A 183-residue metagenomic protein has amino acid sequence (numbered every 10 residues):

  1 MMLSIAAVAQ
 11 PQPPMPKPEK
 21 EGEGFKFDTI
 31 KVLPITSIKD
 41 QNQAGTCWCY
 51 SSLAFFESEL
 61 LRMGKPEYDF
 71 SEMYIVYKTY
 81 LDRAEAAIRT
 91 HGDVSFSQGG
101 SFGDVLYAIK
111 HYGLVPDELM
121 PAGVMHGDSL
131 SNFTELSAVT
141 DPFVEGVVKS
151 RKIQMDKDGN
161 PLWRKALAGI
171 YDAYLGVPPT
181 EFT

Functional and structural regions predicted by a protein language model:
M1-Q12: Bacterial Sec-dependent N-terminal signal peptides
Q12-T183: Catalytic-core signature of thiol
